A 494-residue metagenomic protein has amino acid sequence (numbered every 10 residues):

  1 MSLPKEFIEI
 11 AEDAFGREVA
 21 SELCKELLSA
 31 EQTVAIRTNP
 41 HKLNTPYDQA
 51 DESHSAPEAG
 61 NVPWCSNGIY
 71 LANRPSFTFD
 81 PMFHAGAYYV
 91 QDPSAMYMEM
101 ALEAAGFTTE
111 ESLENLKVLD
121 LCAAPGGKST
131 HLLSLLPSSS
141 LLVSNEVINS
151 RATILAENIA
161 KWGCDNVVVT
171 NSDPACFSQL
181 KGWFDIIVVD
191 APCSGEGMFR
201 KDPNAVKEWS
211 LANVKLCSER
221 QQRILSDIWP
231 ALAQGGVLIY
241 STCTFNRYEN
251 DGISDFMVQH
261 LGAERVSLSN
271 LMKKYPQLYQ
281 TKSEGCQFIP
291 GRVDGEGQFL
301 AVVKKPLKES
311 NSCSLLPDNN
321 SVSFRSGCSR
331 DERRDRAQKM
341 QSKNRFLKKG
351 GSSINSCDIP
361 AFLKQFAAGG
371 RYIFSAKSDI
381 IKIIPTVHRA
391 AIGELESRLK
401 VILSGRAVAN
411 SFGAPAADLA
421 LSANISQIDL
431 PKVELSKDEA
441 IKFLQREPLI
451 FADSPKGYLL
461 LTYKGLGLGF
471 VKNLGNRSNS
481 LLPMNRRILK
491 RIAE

Functional and structural regions predicted by a protein language model:
M1-K42, A59, P306-E494: Polybasic, low-complexity RNA-engagement segments
C65-A104, N479-M484: Class I SAM-dependent transferase core
S112-A124: Conserved class I S-adenosyl-L-methionine
L113-E114, C176-V188: A short acidic, Gly/Pro-enriched loop at the edge of an enzyme's catalytic core that lines a small-molecule cofactor
P125-S138: Conserved SAM-binding loop of SAM-dependent methyltransferases across substrates and taxa, primarily the Class I
P137, L232-Q234: Helix-to-beta-strand junctions that scaffold the AdoMet/dcAdoMet cofactor pocket in Class I SAM-dependent enzymes
V147-G182: S-adenosyl-L-methionine
S150, D185-D227, C243-N250: Mobile active-site "lid"/loop adjacent to the S-adenosyl-L-methionine
